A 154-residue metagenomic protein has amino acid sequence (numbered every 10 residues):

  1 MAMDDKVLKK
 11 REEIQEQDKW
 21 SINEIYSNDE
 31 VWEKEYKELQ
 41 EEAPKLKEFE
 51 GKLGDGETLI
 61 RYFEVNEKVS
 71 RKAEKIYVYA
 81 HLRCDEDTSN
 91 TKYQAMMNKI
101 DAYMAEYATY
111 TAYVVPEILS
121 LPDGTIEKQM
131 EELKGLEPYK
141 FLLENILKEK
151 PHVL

Functional and structural regions predicted by a protein language model:
M1-L154: A well-structured
